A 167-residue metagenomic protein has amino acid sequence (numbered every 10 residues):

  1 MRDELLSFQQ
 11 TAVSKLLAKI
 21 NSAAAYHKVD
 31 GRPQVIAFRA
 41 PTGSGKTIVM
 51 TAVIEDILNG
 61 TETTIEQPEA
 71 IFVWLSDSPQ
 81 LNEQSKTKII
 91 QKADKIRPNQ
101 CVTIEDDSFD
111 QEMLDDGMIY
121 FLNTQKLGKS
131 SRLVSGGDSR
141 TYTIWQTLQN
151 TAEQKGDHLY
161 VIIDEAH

Functional and structural regions predicted by a protein language model:
M1-H167: RecA-like P-loop NTPase motor core of helicase/translocase proteins
